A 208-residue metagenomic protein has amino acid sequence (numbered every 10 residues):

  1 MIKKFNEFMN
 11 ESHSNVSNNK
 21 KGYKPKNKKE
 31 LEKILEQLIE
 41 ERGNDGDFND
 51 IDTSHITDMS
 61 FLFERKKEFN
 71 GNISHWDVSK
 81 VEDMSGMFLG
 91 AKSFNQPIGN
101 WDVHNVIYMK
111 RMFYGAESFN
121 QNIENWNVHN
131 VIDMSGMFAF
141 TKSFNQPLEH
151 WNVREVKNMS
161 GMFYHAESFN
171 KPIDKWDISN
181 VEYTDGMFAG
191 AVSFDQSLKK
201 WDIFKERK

Functional and structural regions predicted by a protein language model:
I2-K208: Negatively charged
